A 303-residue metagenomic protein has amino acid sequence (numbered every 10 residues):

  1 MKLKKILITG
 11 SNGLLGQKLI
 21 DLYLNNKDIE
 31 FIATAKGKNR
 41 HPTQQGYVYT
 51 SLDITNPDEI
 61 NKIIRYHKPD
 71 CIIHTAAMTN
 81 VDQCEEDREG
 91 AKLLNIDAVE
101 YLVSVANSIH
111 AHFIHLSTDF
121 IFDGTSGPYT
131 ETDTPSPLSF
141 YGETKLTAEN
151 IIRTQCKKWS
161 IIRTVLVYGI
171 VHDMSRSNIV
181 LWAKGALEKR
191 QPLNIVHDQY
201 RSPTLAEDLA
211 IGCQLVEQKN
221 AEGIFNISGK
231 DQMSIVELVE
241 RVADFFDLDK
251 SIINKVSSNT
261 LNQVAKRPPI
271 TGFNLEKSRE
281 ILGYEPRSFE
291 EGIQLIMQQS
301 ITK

Functional and structural regions predicted by a protein language model:
L3-N26: N-terminal Rossmann NAD(P)H-binding glycine-rich loop of SDR-like oxidoreductase domains
S51-L94: NAD(P)H-binding glycine-rich loop region in Rossmannoid oxidoreductase-like domains and their noncatalytic homologs
E86-I114, L146, I151: NAD(P)-cofactor binding segment of oxidoreductase domains
E100-S136: Conserved Rossmann-fold NAD(P)-dependent oxidoreductase catalytic core, especially the SDR/UDP-sugar
N150-R201, D208: NAD(P)-dependent short-chain dehydrogenase/reductase
I195-Y200, F225-Q232, I281: Glycine-rich Rossmann NAD(P)(H)-binding loop
G212, K219-V264: Mid/C-terminal beta-alpha module of Rossmann-like enzyme folds, strongest in SDR-family dehydrogenases/epimerases
S234-E240, S257-I296, I301-K303: Conserved C-terminal active-site "lid" loop/helix of NAD(P)H-dependent oxidoreductases that clamps the redox cofactor
